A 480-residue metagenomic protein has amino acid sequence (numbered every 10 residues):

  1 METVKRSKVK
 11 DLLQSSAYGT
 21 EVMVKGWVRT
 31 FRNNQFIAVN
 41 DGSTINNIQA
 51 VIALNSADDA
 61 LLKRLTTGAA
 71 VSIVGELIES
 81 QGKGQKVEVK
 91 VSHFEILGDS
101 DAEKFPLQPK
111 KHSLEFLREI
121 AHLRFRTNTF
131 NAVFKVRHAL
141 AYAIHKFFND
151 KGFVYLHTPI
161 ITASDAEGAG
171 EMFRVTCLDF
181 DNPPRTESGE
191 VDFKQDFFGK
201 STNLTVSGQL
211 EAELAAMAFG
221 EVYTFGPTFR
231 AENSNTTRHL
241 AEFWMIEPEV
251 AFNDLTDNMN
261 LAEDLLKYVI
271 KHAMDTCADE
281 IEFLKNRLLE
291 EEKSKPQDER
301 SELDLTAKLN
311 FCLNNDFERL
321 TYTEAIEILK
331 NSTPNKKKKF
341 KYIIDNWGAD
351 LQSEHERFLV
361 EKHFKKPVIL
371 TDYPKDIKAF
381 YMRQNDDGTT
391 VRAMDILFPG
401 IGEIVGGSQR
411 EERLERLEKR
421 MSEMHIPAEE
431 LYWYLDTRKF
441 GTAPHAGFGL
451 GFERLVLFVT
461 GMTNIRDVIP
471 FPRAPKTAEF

Functional and structural regions predicted by a protein language model:
E2-A251: Class II aminoacyl-tRNA synthetase-like tRNA-binding/catalytic domains
W27, A139-K151, S207-L210, L214 (+10 more regions): Generic, well-ordered alpha-helical scaffold segments in large soluble proteins
D58, L65, G84, N131-H138 (+6 more regions): Generic detection of long, well-ordered alpha-helical segments
H93, E324, R454: Ca2+-coordinating acidic residues in Ca2+-binding motifs
F134, P159, T205, A212-A215 (+6 more regions): Hydrophobic alpha-helical scaffolding
Y142, T323, L414-E415: A generic alpha-helix surface/boundary motif
D165-M172, C177-D192, D264-I396, E423-A443: Metal-assisted phosphate- and nucleotidyl-transfer catalytic regions
G199, N203, M217-P227, T236 (+3 more regions): TRNA-recognition modules of translation machinery and tRNA-sensing kinases, especially anticodon-binding
